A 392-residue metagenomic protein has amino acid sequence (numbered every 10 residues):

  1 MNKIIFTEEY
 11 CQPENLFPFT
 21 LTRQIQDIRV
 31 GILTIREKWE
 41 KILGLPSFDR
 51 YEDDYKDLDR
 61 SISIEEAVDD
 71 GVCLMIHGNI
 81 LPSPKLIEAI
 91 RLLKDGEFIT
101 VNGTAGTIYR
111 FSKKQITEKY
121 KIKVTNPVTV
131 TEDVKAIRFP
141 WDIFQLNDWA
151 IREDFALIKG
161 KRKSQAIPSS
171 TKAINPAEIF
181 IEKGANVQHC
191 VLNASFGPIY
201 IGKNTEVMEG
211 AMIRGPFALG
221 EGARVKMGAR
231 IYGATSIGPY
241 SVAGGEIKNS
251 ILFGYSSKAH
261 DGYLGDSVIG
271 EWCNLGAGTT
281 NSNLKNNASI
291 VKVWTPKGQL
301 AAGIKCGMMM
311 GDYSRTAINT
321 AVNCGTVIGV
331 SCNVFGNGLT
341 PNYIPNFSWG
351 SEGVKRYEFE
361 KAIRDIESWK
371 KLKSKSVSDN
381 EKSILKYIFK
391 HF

Functional and structural regions predicted by a protein language model:
M1-A177, G184, T340-N342, N346-F392: Terminal amphipathic alpha-helical/low-complexity segments used for targeting or macromolecular assembly
C11-P13, D27, M227-G228, A234 (+1 more regions): Glycine-rich hexapeptide-repeat left-handed beta-helix
R60-I64, L86, A211, D261 (+1 more regions): A generic local structural motif
V72, H189, S331: Conserved beta-strand and immediately adjacent loop positions that scaffold enzyme active sites
A156-K163, E178-I179, F196-P198, P216 (+3 more regions): Short, positively charged
S164-Q165, S170-T171, P176-A177, A185 (+6 more regions): Small-residue (G/S/T/A) turn/hinge positions that recur once per unit in extracellular repeat modules
A173, F180, N186-G220, R224-M227 (+1 more regions): Right-handed parallel beta-helix
